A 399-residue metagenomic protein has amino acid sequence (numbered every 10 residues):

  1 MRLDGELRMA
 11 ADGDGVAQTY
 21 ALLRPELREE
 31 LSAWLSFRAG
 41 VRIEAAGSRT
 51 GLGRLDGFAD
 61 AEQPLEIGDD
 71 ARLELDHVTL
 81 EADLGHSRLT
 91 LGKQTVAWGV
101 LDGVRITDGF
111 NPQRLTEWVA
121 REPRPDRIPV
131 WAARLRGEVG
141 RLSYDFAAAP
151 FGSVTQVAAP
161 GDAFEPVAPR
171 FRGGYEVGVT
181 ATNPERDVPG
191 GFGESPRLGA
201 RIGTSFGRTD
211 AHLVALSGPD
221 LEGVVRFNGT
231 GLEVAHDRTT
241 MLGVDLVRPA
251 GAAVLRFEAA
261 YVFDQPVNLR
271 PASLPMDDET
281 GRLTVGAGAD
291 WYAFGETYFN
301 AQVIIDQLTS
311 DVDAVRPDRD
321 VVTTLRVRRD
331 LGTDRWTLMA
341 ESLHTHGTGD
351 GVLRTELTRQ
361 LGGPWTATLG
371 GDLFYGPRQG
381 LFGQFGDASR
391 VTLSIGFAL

Functional and structural regions predicted by a protein language model:
M1-G5, A39, L91, L135 (+8 more regions): Membrane-embedded beta-strand positions of outer-membrane beta-barrel proteins
G5-G13, I43-G47, L84-H86, T95-A97 (+11 more regions): Transmembrane beta-strands of outer-membrane beta-barrel pores
G13-T19, I67-R72, P123-P125, P189-E194 (+5 more regions): Replace "Gram-negative outer membrane beta-barrel proteins" with "bacterial and organellar outer membrane beta-barrel
L23-E29, H77-A82, A133-G137, A200-T204 (+7 more regions): Residues on the lipid-exposed face of transmembrane beta-strands in outer-membrane beta-barrel proteins
R28-P166, T204-G207, G376: Outer membrane beta-barrel
A33-F37, H86-L89, R141-Y144, R208-A211 (+4 more regions): Repeated loop/turn-to-beta-strand initiation elements of outer-membrane beta-barrel proteins
L115, V327, F385-L399: Outer-membrane beta-barrel "beta-signal"
L216-G218, V247-L343: Detector for outer-membrane/organellar transmembrane beta-barrel domains, recognizing the amphipathic beta-strand
